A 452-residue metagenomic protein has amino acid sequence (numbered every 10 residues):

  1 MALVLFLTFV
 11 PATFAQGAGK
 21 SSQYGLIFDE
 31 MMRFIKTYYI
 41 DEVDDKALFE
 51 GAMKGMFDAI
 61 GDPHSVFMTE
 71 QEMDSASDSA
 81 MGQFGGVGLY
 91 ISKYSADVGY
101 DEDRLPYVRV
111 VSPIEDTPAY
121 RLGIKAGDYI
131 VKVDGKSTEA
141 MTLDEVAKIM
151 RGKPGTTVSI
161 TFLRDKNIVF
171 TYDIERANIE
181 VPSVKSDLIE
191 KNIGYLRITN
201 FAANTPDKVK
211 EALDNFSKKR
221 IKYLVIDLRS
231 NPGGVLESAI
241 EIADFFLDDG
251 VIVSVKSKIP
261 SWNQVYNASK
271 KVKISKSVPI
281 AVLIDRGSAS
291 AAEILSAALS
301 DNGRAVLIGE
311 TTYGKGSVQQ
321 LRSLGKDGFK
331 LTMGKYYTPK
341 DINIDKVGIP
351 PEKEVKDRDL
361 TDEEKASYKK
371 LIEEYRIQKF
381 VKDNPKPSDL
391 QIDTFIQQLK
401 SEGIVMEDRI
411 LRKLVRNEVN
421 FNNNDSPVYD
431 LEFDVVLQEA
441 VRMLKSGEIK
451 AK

Functional and structural regions predicted by a protein language model:
M1-L224, S230-P232, T394-K452: Flexible, low-complexity junctional segments that flank or bridge functional domains
K185-V225, R229-K452: C-terminal "post-core" interaction segments
